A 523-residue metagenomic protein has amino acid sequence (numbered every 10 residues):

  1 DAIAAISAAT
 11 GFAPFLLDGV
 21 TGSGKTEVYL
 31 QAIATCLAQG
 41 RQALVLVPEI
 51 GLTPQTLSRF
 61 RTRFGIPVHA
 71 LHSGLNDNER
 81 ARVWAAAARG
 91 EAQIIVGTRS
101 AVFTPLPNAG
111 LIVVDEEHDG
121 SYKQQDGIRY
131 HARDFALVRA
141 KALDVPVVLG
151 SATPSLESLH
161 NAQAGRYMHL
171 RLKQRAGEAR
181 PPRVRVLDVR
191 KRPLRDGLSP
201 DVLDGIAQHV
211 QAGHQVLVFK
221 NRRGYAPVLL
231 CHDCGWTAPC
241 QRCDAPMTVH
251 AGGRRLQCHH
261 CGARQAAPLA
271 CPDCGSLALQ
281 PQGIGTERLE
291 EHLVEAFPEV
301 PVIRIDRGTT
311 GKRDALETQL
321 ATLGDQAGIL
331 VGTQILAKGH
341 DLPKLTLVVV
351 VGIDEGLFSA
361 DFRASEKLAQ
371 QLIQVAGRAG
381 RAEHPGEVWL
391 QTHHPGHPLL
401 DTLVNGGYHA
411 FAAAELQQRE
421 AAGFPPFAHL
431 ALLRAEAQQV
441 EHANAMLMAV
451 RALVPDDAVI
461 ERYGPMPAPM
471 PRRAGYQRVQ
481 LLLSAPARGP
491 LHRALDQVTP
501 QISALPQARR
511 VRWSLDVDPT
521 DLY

Functional and structural regions predicted by a protein language model:
D1, G11-N444, R451-L453, I460 (+4 more regions): Inter-lobe coupling/hinge segments of SF2-like helicase ATPases
E79, P471, P506-R509: Short, intrinsically disordered low-complexity segments
I303, A458-A468, R509-V517: Short beta-strand elements
M446-A452, R493-I502: Short amphipathic alpha-helices in soluble, non-transmembrane regions that often serve as interface/regulatory elements
V454-D457, L505: Acidic-histidine catalytic/liganding microenvironments
P465-G475, D521: Short beta-strand/turn "edge" motifs
R488, D496, P500-Y523: Generic C-terminus detector
